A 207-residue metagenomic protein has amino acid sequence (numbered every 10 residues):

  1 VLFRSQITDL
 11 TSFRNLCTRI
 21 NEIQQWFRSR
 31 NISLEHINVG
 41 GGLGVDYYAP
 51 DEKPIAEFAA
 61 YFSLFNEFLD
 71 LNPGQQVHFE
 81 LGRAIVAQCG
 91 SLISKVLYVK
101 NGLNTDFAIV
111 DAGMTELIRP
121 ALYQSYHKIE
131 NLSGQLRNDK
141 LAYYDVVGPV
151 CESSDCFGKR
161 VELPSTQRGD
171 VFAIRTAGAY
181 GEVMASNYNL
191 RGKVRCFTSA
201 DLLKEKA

Functional and structural regions predicted by a protein language model:
V1-L2: Short, small-residue-biased leader/transition segments that mark boundaries at the very start of proteins
S5-I7, L103-N104: Solvent-exposed, charged interface segments at domain starts and junctions
Q6, L16, R30, P50 (+6 more regions): Generic signature of intrinsically disordered, low-complexity segments enriched in small/polar residues
Q6-R19, I23-W26, D111, Q135: Active-site pocket-lining/capping segments in soluble small-molecule metabolic enzymes
D9-L16, D46-A60, A87-Y98, K159-E162: Short glycine/threonine-rich loop-to-helix capping motif typified by GTGT followed within a few residues by an Asp-Pro
R14-F79: Acidic, glycine-rich loop-and-beta core segments that form the ion-binding/anion-interacting portion of active sites
Q75-A207: Charged (often Lys/Glu-rich) extended helix/loop segments that serve as interaction or gating elements
